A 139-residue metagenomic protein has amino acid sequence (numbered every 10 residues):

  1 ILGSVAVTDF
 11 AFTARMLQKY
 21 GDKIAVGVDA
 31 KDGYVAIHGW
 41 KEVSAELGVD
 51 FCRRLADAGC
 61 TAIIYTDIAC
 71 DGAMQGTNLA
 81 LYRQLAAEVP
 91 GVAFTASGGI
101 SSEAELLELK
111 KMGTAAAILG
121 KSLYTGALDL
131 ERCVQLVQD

Functional and structural regions predicted by a protein language model:
I1, Q18-I24, G59-T61, E88-V92 (+2 more regions): Glycine-enriched alpha-helix->loop->beta-strand junction motifs that scaffold or abut catalytic
I1-D71: Conserved anion-binding
D9-F12, A80-L119, C133: Catalytic cores of alpha/beta
F12-A14, A36-G39, M74-T77, L106-E108 (+1 more regions): Short, well-ordered secondary-structure micro-motifs
L17-Y20, E42-A45, L81-R83, M112-G113 (+1 more regions): Short, hinge-like loop/turn segments at secondary-structure boundaries
K41-T61, G76-G91, T95, I100: Short loop-to-alpha-helix "cap/lid" segments that border enzyme active sites across diverse enzyme classes
S122, G126-D139: Short, basic/aromatic-enriched C-terminal tail that caps enzymatic domains
